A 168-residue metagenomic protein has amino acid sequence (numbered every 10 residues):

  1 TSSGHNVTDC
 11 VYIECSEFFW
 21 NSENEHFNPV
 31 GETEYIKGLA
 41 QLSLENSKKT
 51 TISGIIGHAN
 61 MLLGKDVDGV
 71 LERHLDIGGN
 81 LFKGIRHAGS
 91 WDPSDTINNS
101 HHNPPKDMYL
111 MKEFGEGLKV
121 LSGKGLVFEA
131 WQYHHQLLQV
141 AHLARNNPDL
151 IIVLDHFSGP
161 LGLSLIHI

Functional and structural regions predicted by a protein language model:
S2-I13: Catalytic domains of carbohydrate-active enzymes, especially glycoside hydrolases
I13-S16, H58: Residues lining the SAM
F19-W20, L161-G162: Short, solvent-exposed loop/turn segments at secondary-structure junctions
N24-Q136, H142, N146, S158: Active-site gating/metal-coordination segments in enzymes
V140-A141, S164: Short Asp/Glu-rich motifs
I152-H156: Short acidic/histidine-rich active-site segments
I166-I168: Conserved small/polar residues in nucleotide/adenosyl-binding loops
